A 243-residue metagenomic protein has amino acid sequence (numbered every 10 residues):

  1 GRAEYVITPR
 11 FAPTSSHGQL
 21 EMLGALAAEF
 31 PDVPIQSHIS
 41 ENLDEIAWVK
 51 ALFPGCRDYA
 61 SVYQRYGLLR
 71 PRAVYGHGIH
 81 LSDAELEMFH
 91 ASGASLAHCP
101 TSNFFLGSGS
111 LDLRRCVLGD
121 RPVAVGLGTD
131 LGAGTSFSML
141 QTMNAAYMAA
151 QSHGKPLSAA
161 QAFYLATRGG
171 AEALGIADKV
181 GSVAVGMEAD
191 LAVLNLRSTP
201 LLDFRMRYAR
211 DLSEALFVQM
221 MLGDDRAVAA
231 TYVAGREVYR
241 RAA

Functional and structural regions predicted by a protein language model:
G1-S95, G107-V125, D178-G181: Histidine/acidic residue-rich metal-binding segments in metalloenzymes
I7, H38, Y63, F89 (+6 more regions): Conserved, mostly hydrophobic/aromatic
R10, I39-S40, H77-I79, S92 (+5 more regions): Fold-independent oxyanion-binding glycine-rich loops and adjacent beta-strand/coil segments at enzyme active sites
E41, P100-F104, L131-G132: Short, acidic/turn-prone active-site loops that include or flank metal/cofactor- and phosphate-binding residues
D44, D83, S136, L201 (+1 more regions): Conserved protein kinase catalytic core
A51-C56, F137-T142, R207: Short, flexible, mixed-charge acidic loops at enzyme active sites
R65-R72, R114-F204: His/Asp/Glu-enriched, well-ordered alpha-helical/loop segment that forms or immediately abuts the divalent-metal
E188-A242: C-terminal cap of metal-dependent C-N hydrolases
